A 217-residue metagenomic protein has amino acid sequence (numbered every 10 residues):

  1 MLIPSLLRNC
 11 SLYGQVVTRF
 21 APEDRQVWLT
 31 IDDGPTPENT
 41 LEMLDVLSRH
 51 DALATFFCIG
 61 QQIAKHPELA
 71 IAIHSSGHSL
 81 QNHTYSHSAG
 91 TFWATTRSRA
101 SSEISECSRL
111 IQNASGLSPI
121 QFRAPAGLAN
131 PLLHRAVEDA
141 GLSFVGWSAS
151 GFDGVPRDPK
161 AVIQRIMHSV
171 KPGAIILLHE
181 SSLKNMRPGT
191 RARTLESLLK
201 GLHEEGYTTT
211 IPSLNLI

Functional and structural regions predicted by a protein language model:
L2-F92, L110, L117: Active-site beta->alpha N-cap acidic-glycine motif
S11-E23, A64, G189-I217: C-terminal domain-boundary segment and adjacent tail
I31-D33, C58-Q61, N82-T84, A124-A126 (+3 more regions): A cross-domain feature marking catalytic cores of carbohydrate-active enzymes and several ubiquitous metabolic/repair
D32, L47, L80-H83, C107 (+4 more regions): Conserved, mostly hydrophobic/aromatic
G34-E38, F57-H66, T91-T95, R123-N130 (+3 more regions): Acidic-and-aromatic substrate-binding clefts and catalytic sites of carbohydrate-active enzymes
A100-N113: An active-site-proximal "capping" alpha-helix that borders the catalytic cofactor pocket
L128, H134-S169, Y207-I217: His/Asp/Glu-enriched short active-site or ligand-binding loop at hydrolase and phosphoryl-transfer sites
